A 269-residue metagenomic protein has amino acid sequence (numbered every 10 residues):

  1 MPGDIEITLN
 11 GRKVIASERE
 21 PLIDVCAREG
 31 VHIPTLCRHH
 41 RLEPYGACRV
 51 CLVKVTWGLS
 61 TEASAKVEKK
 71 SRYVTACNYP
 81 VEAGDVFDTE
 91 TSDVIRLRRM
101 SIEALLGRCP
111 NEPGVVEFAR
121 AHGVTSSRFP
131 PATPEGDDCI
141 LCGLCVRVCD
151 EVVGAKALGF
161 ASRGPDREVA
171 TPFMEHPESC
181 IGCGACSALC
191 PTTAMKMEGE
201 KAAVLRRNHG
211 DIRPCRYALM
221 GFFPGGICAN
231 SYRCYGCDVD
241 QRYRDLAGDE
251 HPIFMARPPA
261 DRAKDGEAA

Functional and structural regions predicted by a protein language model:
V14-Y73: N-terminal cofactor/phosphate-binding cores enriched in small/glycine residues, especially glycine-rich loops such as
R49, S60-G182, A188, T193-L219 (+1 more regions): Fe-S ferredoxin-like electron-transfer domains and their immediately adjacent linker/connector regions across
Y235, A268-A269: Intrinsic-disorder signal
M255-A268: Long, charged amphipathic helices and adjacent flexible linkers at domain junctions
